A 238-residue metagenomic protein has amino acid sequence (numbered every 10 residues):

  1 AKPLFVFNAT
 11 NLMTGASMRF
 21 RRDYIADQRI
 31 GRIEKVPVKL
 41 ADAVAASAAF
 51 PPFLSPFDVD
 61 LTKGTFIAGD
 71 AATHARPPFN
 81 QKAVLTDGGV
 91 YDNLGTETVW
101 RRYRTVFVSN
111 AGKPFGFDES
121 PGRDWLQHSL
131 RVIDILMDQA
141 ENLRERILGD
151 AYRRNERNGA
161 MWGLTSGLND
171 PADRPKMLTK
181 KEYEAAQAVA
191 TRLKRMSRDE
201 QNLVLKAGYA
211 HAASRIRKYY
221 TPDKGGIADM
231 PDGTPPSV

Functional and structural regions predicted by a protein language model:
A1, K39-L40, G122-D124, K194-Q201: General structural signal for secondary-structure boundaries
A1-F5, K63-D70, H128-L130, G225-V238: Amphipathic alpha-helical surface "interface" segments used for docking/oligomerization or membrane association within
A1-R101, R217: Active-site gating loop/helix substructures
A1-V6, T14-S17, K82-A83, G116-L148: Surface cap/lid and interfacial helix-loop subdomains adjacent to catalytic sites that gate substrate access
R21-D27, W100-R104, S120-L130: Short secondary-structure boundary/capping segments
R32-E34, G69-A75, D124-S129, D170-L178: Generic detector of short, locally flexible boundary/turn motifs and exposed helical patches
A45-V59, W125-L130, L148-R153: Noncatalytic linker/hinge segments flanking ATPase motor cores
A83-L85, V90-N93, E97-R104, A111-E119 (+1 more regions): C-terminal helical/tail subdomains of lipid-metabolizing enzymes
